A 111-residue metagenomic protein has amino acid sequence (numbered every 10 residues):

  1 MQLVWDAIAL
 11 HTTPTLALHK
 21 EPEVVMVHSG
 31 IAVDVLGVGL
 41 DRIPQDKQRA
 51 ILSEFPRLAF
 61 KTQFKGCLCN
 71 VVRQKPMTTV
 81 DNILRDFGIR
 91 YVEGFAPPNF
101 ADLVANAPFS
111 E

Functional and structural regions predicted by a protein language model:
M1-L16: Histidine- and acidic-residue-rich, metal-dependent catalytic cores
T13-E111: Divalent metal-dependent phosphate-bond-processing catalytic cores, especially two-metal-ion Mg2+/Mn2+ enzymes that act
